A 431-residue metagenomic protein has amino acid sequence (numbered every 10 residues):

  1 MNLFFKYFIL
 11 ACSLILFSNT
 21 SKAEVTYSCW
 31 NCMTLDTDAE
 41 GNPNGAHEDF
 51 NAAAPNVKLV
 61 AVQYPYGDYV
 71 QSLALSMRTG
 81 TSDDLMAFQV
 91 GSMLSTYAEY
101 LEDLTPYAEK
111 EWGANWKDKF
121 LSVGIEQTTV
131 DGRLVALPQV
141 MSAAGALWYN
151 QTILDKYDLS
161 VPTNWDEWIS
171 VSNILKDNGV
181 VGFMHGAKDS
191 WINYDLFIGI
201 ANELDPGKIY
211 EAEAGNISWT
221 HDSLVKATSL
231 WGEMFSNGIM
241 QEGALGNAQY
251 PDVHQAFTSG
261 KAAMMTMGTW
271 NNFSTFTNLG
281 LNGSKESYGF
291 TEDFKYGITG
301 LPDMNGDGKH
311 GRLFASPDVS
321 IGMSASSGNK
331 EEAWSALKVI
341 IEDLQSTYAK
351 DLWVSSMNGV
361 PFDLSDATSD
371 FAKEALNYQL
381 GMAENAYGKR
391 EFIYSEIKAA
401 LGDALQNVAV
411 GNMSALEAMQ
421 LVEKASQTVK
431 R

Functional and structural regions predicted by a protein language model:
S21-Y100, K110-W116, V161, E332 (+5 more regions): Conserved N-terminal structural module of periplasmic/extracytoplasmic solute-binding proteins
W30-C32, A46-H47, N51, M93 (+1 more regions): Extracytoplasmic/periplasmic substrate-binding proteins
D84, G113-T152, G182, D307-F314 (+1 more regions): A structural signal for short loop-to-beta-strand junctions that line the ligand-binding cleft of periplasmic/secreted
V90-A144, S160, I169, L196 (+1 more regions): Hinge/lid segment of periplasmic solute-binding proteins
T105-F120, L204-K226, G280, E286-E292 (+2 more regions): Short, solvent-exposed loop/beta-turn-alpha elements that line the ligand-binding surface or hinge of extracytoplasmic
V130-Q139, I169-T220: Extracytoplasmic/periplasmic solute-binding protein
S172-L175, A214-L245: Glycine-centered hinge/linker elements that transmit conformational signals in sensory and ligand-binding systems
W270-T291, P302-D403, V429-R431: C-terminal lobe and pocket-closing loops of periplasmic/extracytoplasmic Venus-flytrap solute-binding proteins
